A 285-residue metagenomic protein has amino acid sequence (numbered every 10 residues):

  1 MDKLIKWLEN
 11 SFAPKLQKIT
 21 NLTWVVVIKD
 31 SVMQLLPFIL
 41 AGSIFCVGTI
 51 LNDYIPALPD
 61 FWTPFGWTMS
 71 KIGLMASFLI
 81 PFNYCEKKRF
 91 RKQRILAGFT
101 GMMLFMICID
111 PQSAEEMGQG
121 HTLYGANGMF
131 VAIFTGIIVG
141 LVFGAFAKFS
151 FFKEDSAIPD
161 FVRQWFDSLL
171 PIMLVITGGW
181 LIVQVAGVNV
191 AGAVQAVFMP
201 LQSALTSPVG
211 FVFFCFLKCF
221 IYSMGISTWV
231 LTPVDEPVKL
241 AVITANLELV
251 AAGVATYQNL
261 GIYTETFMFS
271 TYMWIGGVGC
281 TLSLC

Functional and structural regions predicted by a protein language model:
M1-I39, V47-P56, D60-S227, V250: Signature of multi-pass transmembrane helix bundles
E9-Q17, T244-C285: Helix-loop-helix junctions within the multi-pass membrane cores of secondary transporters/permeases
F90-F99, I226-V234, F269-W274, V278: Short, non-helical or kinked segments that cap or interrupt transmembrane helices
H121-T122, W180-V183, E236-L240, A255-G261 (+1 more regions): Short alpha-helical linear motifs
F214-T266: Acidic, glycine-rich loop-and-beta core segments that form the ion-binding/anion-interacting portion of active sites
